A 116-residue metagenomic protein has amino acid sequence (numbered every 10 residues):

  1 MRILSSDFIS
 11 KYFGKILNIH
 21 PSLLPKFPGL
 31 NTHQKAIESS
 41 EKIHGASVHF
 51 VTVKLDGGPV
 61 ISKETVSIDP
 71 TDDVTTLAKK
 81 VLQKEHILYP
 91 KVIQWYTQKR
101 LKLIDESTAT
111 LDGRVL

Functional and structural regions predicted by a protein language model:
M1-D112: Donor/substrate-binding cores of folate-linked one-carbon enzymes
L116: Phosphate-binding loop/pocket of nucleotide- and phosphate-handling active sites
